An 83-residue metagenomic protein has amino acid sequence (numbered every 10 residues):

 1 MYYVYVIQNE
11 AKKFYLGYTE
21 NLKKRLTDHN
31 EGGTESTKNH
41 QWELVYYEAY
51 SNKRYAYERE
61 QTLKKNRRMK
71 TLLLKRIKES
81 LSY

Functional and structural regions predicted by a protein language model:
M1-E43, Y47-S51, Y55-K64, R68-M69 (+1 more regions): GIY-YIG nuclease catalytic motif and its immediate N-terminal context
